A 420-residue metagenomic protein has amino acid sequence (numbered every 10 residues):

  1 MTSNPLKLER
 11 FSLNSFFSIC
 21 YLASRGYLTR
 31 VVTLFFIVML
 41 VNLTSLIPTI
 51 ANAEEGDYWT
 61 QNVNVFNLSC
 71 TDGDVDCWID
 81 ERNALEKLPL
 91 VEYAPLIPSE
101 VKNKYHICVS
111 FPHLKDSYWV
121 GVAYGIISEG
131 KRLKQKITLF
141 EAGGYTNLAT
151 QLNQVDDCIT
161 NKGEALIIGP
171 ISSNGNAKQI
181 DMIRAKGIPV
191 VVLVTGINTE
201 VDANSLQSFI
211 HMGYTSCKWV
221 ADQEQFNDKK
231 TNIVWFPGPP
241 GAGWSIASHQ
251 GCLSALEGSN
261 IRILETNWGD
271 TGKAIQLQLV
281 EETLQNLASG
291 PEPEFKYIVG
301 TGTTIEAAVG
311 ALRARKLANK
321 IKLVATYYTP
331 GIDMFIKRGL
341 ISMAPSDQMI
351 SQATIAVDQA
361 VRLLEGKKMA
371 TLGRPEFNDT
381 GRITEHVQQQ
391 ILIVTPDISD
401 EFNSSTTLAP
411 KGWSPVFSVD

Functional and structural regions predicted by a protein language model:
E54-Y105, I355-D420: Hinge/cleft segment of the Venus flytrap/periplasmic-binding protein
V63-C70, C77-L96, H106-G125, E129 (+6 more regions): Extracytoplasmic "Venus flytrap"
P89-A94, T138-K162, T266-S289, I305-A308: Structural motif
E92-A94, Q151, N204-I233, S245-A247 (+3 more regions): Hydrophobic alpha-helical segments within soluble ligand-binding/sensing domains
I107, F111, I126, S216-W268 (+2 more regions): An alpha-beta-alpha
Y118-Q135, M212-W219, G243-R262, I275 (+2 more regions): Short, solvent-exposed amphipathic alpha-helices that sit in or adjacent to ligand/effector-binding or catalytic
A165-R184, C252, G269-F335: Hydrophobic alpha-helical
N174-H211, T215, D222, N232 (+2 more regions): Flexible loop/hinge segments that line or gate small-molecule binding clefts
